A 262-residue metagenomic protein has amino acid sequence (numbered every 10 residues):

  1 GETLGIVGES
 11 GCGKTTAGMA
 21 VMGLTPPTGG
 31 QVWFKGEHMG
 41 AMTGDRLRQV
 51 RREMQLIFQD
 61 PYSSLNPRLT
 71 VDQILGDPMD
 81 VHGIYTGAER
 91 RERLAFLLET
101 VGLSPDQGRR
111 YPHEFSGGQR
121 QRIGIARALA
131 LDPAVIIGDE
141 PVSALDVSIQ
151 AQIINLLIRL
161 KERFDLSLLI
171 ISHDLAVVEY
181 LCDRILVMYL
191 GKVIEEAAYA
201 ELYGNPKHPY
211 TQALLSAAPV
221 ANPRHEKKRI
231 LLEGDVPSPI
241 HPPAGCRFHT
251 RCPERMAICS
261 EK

Functional and structural regions predicted by a protein language model:
M22: Helix-to-loop junction immediately C-terminal to a conserved catalytic motif
G30-H38: Conserved ABC transporter NBD signature motif
H38, E89-D106, Q212-S216: Conserved ABC ATPase "signature" region
Y111-F115, Q119: Conserved ABC ATPase signature
A130-A134: A short, proline-enriched helix->beta-strand linker immediately N-terminal to the Walker B motif in ABC-type P-loop
E196-K262: Short catalytic/signature loops enriched in Gly
